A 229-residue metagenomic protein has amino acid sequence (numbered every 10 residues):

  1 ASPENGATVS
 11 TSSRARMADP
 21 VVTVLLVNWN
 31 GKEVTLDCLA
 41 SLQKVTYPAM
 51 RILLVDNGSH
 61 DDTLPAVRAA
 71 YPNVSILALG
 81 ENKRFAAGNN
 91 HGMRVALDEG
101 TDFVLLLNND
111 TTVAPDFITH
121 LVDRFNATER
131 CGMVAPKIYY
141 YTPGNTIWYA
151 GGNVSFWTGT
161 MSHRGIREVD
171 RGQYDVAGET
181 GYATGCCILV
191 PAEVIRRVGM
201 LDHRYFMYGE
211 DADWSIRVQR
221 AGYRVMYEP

Functional and structural regions predicted by a protein language model:
N30, L42, N57-D62, K83: Conserved short acidic donor-positioning loop in nucleotide-sugar-dependent glycosyltransferases
A40-A49: Short, acidic, metal-binding catalytic loop of nucleotide-sugar glycosyltransferases
M50-G58, L77-L79: Short beta-strand/loop segment that forms part of the nucleotide-sugar
P65-E99: Conserved donor nucleotide-binding strand/loop of the catalytic core
G100-T112: Short beta-strand-to-loop acidic/aromatic patch adjacent to the donor-nucleotide binding site
T112-Y149, V154-F156: Conserved donor NDP-sugar-binding/catalytic core segment of glycosyltransferases
P136, V154-G181: Short, flexible, basic/aromatic active-site loop/helix in glycosyltransferases
G181-P229: A short, conserved alpha-helix in the catalytic core of glycosyltransferases
